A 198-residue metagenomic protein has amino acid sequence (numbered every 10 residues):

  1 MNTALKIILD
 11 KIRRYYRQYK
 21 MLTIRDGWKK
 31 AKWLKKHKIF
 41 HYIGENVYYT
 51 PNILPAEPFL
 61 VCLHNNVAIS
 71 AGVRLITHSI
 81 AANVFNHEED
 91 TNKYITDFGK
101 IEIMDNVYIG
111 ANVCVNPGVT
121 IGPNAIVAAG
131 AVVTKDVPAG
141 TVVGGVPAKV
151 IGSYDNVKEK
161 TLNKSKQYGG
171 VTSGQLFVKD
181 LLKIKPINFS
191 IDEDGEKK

Functional and structural regions predicted by a protein language model:
M1-F40: Membrane-proximal basic amphipathic "stem/tether" segments
R25, Y94-I109, C114, A148-K198: C-terminal segments of enzyme domains that contribute to small-molecule binding surfaces
K30-L34, T50-T120, V146-P147, S153-D155: Flexible, glycine/small-residue-enriched loop-and-beta-strand segment within the central core of proteins
Y42, F59-C62, K198: Soluble, non-transmembrane catalytic domains of enzymes that act on hydrophobic metabolites at membranes
E45, N65, M104-D105, T120-N124 (+1 more regions): Structural motif
V47-Y49, V127: Hydrophobic, membrane-inserted alpha-helices
A111-V127, A131-K135: Beta-rich strand-turn-strand
V143: Conserved active-site beta-strand element of glycosyltransferases/polysaccharide synthases
